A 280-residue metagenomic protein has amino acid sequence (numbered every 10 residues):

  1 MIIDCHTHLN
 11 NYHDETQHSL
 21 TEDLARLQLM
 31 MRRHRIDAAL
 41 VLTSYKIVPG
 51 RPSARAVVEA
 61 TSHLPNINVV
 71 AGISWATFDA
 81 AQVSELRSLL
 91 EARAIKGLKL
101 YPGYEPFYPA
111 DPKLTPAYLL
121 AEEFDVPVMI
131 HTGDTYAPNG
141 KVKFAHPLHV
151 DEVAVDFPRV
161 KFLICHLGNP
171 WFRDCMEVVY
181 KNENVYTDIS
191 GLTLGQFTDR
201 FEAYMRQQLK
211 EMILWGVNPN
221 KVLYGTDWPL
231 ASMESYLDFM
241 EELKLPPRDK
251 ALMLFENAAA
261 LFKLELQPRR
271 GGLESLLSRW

Functional and structural regions predicted by a protein language model:
M1-H8, S19-A38, V217-L223, S232-W280: Mid-to-C-terminal alpha-helical segments outside catalytic/metal-binding sites
H6, M31, V57, L98 (+6 more regions): Conserved, mostly hydrophobic/aromatic
H6-Y12, H131, H166: Histidine-centered divalent metal-coordination motifs
L9-E22, T135-A137, Q196-T198: Acidic/histidine-rich helix-loop elements that form or flank divalent-metal/phosphate-binding sites at the catalytic
A25-V48, N66-S74, K96-G97, F162: Divalent metal-dependent hydrolysis catalytic cores, especially in the metallo-beta-lactamase
Y45-K46, W75, P102-Y104, D134-Y136 (+3 more regions): Active-site-proximal loop/turn and secondary-structure-junction residues that shape catalytic pockets, frequently
V48-F144: Active-site gating/metal-coordination segments in enzymes
R93-G97, A110-L223, L276-R279: Catalytic pocket-lining loop regions of alpha/beta-barrel enzymes, especially the amidohydrolase/enolase/GH5 lineages
